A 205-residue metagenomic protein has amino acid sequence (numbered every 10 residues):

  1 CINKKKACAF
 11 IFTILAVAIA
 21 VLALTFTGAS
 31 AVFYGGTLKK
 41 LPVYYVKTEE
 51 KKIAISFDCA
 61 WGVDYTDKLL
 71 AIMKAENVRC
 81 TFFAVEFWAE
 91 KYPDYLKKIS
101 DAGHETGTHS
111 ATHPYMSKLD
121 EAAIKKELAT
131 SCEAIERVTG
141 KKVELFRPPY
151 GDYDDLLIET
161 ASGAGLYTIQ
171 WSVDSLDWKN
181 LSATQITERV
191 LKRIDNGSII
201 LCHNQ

Functional and structural regions predicted by a protein language model:
C1-S56, A71-T81, K192-Q205: Terminal accessory/targeting
V21-T25, E49, E105-S110, Y167-Q170: Short, basic/glycine-rich phosphate-binding loops at helix/coil junctions that contact nucleotide phosphates
A31-L119, A123, E127-R137, V143: Active-site beta->alpha N-cap acidic-glycine motif
A60, V85-F87, A111, P149-G151 (+2 more regions): Active-site beta-loop-alpha junctions enriched in small/polar residues
T81-F83, G107-T108, R147, I169-Q170 (+1 more regions): Conserved beta-strand positions in the central sheet of alpha/beta enzyme cores
R137-Y153, L157-A161: Basic- and aromatic-lined ligand-binding clefts that recognize polyanionic substrates
E144, Y167, N196: Short acidic/polar active-site loop segments enriched in Thr and Asp
D152, I158-R193: His/Asp/Glu-enriched short active-site or ligand-binding loop at hydrolase and phosphoryl-transfer sites
